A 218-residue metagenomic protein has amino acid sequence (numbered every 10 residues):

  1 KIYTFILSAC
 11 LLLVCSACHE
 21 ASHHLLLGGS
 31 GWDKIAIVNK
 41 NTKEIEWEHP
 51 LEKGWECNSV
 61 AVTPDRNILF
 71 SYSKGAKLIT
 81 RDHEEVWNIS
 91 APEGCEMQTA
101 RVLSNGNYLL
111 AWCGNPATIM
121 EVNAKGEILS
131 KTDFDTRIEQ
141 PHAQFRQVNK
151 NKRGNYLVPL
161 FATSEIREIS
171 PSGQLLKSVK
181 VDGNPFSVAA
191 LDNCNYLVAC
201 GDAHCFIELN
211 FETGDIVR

Functional and structural regions predicted by a protein language model:
K1-F5, I216-V217: Short intrinsically disordered, low-complexity coil segments enriched in acidic
Y3, L7-S22: Bacterial Sec-dependent signal peptides at the C-terminal "C-region" and cleavage site
A21-R218: Secretory-pathway ectodomains
